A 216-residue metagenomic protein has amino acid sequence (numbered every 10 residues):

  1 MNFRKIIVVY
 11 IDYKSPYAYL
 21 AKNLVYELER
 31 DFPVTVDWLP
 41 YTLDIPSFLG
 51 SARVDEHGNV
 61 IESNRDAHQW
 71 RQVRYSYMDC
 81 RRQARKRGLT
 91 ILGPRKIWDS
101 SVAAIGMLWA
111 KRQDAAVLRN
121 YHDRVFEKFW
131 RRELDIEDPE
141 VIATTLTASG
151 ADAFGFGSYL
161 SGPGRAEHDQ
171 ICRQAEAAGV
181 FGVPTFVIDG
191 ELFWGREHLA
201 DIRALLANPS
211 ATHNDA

Functional and structural regions predicted by a protein language model:
F3-V34, A115-A116, N120, R124-A216: C-terminal cap of thioredoxin/glutaredoxin-like
L20-F129: Structural alpha/beta surface segment adjacent to cysteine/selenocysteine redox centers across thiol/disulfide enzymes
